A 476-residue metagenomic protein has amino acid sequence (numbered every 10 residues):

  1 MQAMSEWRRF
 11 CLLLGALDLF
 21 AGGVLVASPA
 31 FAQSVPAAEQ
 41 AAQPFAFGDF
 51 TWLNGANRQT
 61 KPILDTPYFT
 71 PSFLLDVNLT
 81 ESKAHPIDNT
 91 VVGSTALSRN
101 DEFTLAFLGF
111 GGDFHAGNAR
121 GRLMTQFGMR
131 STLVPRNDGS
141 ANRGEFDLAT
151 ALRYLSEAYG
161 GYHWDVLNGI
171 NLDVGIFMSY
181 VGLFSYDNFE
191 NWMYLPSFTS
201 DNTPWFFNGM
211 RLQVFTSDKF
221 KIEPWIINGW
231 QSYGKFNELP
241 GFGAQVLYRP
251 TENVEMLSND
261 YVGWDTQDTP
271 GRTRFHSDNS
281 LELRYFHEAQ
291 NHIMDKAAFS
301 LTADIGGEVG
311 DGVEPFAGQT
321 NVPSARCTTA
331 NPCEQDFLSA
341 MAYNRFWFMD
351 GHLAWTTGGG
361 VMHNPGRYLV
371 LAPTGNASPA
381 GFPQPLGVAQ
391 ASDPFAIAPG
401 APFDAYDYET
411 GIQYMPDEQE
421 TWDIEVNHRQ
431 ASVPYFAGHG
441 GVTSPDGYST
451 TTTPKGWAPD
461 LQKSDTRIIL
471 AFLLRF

Functional and structural regions predicted by a protein language model:
L13-L14, D18-D88, A391-D393, F476: N-terminal periplasmic/intermembrane-space "pro-region" immediately following the signal or transit peptide
V35, A42-P44, L97, V134 (+4 more regions): Outer-membrane beta-barrel pore domains
F50, A84-N100, T132-Y159, W164-Y248 (+2 more regions): Surface-exposed coil loops of outer-membrane beta-barrel proteins
A56-P71, A84, D113, G117-G121 (+6 more regions): Short loop/turn motifs that connect adjacent beta-strands in outer-membrane beta-barrel proteins
I63-F69, T80-L105, P445-D460: Surface-exposed strand-loop-strand hairpins of Gram-negative outer-membrane beta-barrel proteins
Y68-S72, V91, T95-S131: Glycine- and aromatic-enriched membrane insertion/assembly motifs of diderm outer-membrane and organelle channel
F73, D101, L105-F114, E157-Y162 (+10 more regions): Residues on the lipid-exposed face of transmembrane beta-strands in outer-membrane beta-barrel proteins
F73-E81, L123-F127, V174-M178, P224-N228 (+5 more regions): Transmembrane beta-barrel strands of outer-membrane/channel proteins
